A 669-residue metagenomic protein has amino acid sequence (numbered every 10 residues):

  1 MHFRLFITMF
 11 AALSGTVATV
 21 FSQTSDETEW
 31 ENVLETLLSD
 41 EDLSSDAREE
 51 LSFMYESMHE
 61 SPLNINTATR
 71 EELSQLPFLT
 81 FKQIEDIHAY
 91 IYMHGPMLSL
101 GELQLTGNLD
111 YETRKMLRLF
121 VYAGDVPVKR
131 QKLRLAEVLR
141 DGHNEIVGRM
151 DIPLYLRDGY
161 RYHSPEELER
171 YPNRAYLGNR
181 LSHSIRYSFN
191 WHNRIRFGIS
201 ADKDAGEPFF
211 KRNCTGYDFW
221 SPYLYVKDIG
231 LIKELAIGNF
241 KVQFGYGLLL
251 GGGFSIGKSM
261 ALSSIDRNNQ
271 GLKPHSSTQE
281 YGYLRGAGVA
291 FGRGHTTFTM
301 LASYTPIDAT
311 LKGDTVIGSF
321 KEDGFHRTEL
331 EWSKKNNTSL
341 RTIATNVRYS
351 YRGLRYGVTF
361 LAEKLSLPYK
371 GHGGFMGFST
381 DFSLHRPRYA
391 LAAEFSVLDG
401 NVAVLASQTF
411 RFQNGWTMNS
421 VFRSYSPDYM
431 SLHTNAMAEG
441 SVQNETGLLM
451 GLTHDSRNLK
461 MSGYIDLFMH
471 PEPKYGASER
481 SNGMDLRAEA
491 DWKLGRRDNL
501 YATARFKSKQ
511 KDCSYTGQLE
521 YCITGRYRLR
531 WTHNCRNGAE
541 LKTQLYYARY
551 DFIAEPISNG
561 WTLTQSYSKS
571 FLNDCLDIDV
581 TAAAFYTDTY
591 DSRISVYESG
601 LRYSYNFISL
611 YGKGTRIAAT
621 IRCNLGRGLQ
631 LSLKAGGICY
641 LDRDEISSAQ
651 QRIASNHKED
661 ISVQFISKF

Functional and structural regions predicted by a protein language model:
M1-D26, F669: Bacterial Sec-dependent N-terminal signal peptides
F21-P62, P127-D141: N-terminal, intrinsically disordered low-complexity tails/presequences enriched in Lys/Ser/Pro and small residues
D26-V33, Y111-K115, L119, A123-I146 (+3 more regions): Outer-membrane beta-barrel biogenesis signature
R48-L98, L117-Y122, K203: Amphipathic, charged-and-aliphatic alpha-helical interface segments that function as noncatalytic docking
R134-Y171, F189, N193-I199, L235 (+2 more regions): Transmembrane beta-strand segments of Gram-negative outer membrane beta-barrel proteins
Y176-R180, L284, A302, T338-F669: Exposed, low-structure sequence patches enriched in small/polar residues
D202-F219, K273-E280, S396-L398, A548-E555: Outer-membrane beta-barrel proteins
C214-I307, F412, T417-L432, C575-T589: Outer membrane beta-barrel
